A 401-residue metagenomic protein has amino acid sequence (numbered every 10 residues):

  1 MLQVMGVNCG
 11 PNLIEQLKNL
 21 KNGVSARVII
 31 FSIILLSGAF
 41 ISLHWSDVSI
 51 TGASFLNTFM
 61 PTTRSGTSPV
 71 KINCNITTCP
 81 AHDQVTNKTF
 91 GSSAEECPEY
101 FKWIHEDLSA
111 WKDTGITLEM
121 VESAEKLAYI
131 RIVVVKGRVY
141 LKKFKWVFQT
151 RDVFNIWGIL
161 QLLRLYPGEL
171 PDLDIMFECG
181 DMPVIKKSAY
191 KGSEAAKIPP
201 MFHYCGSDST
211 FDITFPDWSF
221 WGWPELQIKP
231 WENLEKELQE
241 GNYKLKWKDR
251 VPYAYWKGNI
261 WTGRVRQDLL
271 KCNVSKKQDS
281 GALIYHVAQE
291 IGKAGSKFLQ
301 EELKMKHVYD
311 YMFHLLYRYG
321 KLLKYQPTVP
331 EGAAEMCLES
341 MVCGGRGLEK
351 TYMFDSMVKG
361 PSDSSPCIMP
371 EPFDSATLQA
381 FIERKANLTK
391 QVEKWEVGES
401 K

Functional and structural regions predicted by a protein language model:
L2-Y285, V329, K350-K401: Secretory-pathway glycan-assembly enzymes, especially type II membrane glycosyltransferases that use nucleotide-sugar
I260, S275, D279, E301-M305 (+3 more regions): Short amphipathic alpha-helical interaction elements and helix-loop-helix interfaces that mediate dimerization
G292, S296-L316: A charged, aromatic-enriched C-terminal amphipathic alpha-helix characteristic of glycosyltransferases across folds
Y317-S356: C-terminal domain-tail junction helix/linker
